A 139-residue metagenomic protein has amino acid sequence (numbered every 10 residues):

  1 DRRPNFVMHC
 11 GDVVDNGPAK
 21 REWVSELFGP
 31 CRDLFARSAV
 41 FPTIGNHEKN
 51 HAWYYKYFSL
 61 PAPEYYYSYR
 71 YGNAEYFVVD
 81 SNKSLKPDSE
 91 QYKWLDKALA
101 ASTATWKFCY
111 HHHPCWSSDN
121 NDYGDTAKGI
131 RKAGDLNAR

Functional and structural regions predicted by a protein language model:
D1, G11-V13, N46-H47, S81-N82 (+1 more regions): Active-site metal-binding loops of divalent metal-dependent hydrolases
D1-R21, S117-S118: N-terminal active-site segment of His-dependent metallophosphoesterases
V7, K107-C109: Receiver (REC) domain switch-region micro-motif
R21-K107, N121-R139: Extended active-site neighborhood of metal-dependent phosphoesterases/phosphodiesterases
